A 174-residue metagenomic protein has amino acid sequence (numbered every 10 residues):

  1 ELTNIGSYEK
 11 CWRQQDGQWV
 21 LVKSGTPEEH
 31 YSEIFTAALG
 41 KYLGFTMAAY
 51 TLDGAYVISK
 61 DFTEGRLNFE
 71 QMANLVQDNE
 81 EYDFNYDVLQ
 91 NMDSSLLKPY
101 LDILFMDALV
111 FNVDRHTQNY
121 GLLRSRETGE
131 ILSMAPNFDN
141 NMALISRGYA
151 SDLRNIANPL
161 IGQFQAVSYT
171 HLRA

Functional and structural regions predicted by a protein language model:
E1-E70: Conserved ATP-binding subdomain of kinase catalytic cores across diverse folds
S24-E29, V76-Q77, D139-M142: A short, sequence-level motif marking secondary-structure junctions
I34-A37, M72-Q77, Q118-L123: "Short basic amphipathic alpha-helical interaction patches in structured regions
Y50-G54, L89-N91, Q165-Y169: Short C-terminal domain-edge/linker segments immediately following a structured domain
G65-N91: A broadly used, surface-exposed interaction patch
F84-R147: Conserved kinase catalytic-core segment
N140-Q165: Helix-loop elements that line ligand-binding/catalytic pockets
T170-A174: Conserved small/polar residues in nucleotide/adenosyl-binding loops
